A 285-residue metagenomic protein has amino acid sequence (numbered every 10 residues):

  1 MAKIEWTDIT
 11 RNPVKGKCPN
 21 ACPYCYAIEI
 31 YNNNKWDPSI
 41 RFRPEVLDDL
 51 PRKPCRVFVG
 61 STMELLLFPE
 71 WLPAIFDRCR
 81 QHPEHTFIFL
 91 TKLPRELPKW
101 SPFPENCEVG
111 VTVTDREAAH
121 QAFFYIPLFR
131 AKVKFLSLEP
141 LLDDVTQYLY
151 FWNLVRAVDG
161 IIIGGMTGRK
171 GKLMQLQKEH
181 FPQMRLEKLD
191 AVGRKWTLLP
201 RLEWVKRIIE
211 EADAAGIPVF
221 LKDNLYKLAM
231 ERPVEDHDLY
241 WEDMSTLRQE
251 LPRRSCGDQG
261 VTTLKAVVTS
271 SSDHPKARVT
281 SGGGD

Functional and structural regions predicted by a protein language model:
M1-E108, R116-R130, T146-V155, E179-K195: Conserved Radical SAM active-site core
M1-T10, T146-D285: Auxiliary Fe-S-binding modules of radical SAM enzymes
V57-V59, F87-F89, C107-V111, K134-L138 (+2 more regions): Hydrophobic faces of well-ordered beta-strands that scaffold small-molecule active sites in alpha/beta enzyme cores
M63-L65, L93-R95, V113-D115, P140-L142 (+2 more regions): Active-site-proximal loop/turn and secondary-structure-junction residues that shape catalytic pockets, frequently
R78-H85, L128-K132, W204-P218: A structural motif corresponding to the C-terminal end of an alpha-helix and its immediate exit/capping segment
